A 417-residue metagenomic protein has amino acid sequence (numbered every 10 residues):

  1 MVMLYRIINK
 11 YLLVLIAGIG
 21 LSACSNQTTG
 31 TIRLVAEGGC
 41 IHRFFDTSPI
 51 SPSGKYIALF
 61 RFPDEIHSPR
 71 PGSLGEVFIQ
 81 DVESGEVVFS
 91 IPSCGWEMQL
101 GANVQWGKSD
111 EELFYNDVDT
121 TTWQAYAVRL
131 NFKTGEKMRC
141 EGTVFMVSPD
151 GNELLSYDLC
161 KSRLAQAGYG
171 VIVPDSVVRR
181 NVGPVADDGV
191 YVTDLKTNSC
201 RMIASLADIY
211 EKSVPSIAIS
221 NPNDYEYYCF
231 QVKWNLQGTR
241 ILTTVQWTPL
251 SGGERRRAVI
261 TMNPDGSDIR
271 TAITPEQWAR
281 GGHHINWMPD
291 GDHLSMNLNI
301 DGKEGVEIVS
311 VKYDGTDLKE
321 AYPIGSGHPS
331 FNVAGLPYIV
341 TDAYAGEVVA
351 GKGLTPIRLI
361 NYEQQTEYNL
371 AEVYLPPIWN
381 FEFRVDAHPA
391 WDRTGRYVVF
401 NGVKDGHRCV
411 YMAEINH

Functional and structural regions predicted by a protein language model:
I32-C40, S90-M98, N198-D224, I273-A279 (+1 more regions): Surface-exposed loop and turn segments in beta-propeller and other repeat-based domains that flank or scaffold
R33-V77: Beta-strand-rich domains and repeat architectures in extracellular enzymes and scaffolds, especially beta-propellers
T47-I57, R61, W96, L100-D119 (+6 more regions): Blade-terminus and WD-like Trp-Asp/Gly-His loop motifs, strongest in beta-propeller folds
F60-L74, V118-D119, Y157-D188, T243-R256 (+3 more regions): Short, conserved, GDST-rich strand-edge loop motifs in beta-rich repeat architectures
L74-E83, A127-K133, V185-T197, R256-G266 (+3 more regions): Beta-propeller blade signature
S93-G107, E112-G189, M202-D224: Asp-box/WD-like beta-propeller blade repeats and closely related beta-sheet repeat scaffolds
K303-E304, A321-T366: Loop/turn-rich, solvent-exposed surfaces of beta-rich toroidal or solenoidal domains
V385-H417: Blade-level signature of beta-propeller repeat domains, shared across WD40, Kelch, NHL, RCC1 and BNR/Asp-box propellers
